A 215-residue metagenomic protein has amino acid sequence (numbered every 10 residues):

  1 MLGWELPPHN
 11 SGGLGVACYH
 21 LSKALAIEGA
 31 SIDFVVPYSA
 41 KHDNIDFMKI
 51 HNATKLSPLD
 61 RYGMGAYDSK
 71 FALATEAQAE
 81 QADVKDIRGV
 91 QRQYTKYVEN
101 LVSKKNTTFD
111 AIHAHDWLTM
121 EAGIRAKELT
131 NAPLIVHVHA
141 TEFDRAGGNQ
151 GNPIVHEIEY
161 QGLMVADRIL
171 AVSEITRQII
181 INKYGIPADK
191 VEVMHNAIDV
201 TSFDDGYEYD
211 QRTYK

Functional and structural regions predicted by a protein language model:
M1-S11, G15, V35-Y38: Nucleotide-activated donor-dependent transferases that construct or modify glycoconjugates
L14-A26: Short amphipathic alpha-helix
A24, A30-N106: A conserved catalytic-core segment of Leloir-type glycosyltransferases
Y38, I175, A197: Carbohydrate-associated surface elements
Y94, P133-I135, F143-Q161: Nucleotide-sugar donor phosphate/pyrophosphate-binding loop at the beta->alpha transition of glycosyltransferases
H113, M164-S173: A short beta-strand/loop micro-motif in the catalytic core of glycosyltransferases that engages the nucleotide-sugar
A114-T119: Short His-centered aromatic/hydrophobic patch
A146-G147, I181-N182, D189, I198-Y214: Acidic anion/phosphate-binding donor-loop and adjacent secondary structure in glycosyltransferase catalytic cores
